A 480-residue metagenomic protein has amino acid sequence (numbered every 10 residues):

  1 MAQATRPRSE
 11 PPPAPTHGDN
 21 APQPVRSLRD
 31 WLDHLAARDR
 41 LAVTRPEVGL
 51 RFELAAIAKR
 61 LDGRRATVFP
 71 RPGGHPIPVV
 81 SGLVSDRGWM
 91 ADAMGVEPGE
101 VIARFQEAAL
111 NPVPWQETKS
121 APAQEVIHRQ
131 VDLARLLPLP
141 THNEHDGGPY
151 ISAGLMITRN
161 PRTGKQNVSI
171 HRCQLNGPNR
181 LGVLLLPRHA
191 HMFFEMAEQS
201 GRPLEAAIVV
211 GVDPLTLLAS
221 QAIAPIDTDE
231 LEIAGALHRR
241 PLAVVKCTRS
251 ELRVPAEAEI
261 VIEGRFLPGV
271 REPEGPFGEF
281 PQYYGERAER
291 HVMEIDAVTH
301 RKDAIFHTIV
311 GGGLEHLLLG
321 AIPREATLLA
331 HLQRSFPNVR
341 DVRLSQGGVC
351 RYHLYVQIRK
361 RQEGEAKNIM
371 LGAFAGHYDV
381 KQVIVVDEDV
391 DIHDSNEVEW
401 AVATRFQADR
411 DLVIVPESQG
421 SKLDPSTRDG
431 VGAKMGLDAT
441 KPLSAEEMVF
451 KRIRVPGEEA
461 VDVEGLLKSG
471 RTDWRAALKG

Functional and structural regions predicted by a protein language model:
A2-V292, D296-G480: Extended, highly charged
